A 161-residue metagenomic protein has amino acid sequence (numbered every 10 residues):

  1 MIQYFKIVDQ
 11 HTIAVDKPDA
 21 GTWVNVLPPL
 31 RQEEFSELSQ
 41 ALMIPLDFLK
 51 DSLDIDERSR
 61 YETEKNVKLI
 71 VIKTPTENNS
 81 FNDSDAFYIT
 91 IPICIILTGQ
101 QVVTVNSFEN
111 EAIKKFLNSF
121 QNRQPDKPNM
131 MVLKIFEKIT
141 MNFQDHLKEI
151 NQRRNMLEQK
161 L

Functional and structural regions predicted by a protein language model:
M1-L161: Peripheral, non-transmembrane regulatory/ligand-interaction domains of membrane transport proteins
